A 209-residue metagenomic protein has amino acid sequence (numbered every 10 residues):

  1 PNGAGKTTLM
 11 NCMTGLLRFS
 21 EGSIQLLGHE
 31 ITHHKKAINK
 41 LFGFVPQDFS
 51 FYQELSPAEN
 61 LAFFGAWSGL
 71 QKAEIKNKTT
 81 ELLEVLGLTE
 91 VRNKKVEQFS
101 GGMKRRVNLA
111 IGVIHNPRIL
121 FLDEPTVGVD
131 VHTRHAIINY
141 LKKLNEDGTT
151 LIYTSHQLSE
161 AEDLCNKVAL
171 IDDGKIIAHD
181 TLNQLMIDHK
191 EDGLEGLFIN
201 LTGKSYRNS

Functional and structural regions predicted by a protein language model:
T14: Helix-to-loop junction immediately C-terminal to a conserved catalytic motif
G22-H33, A37-I38: Conserved ABC transporter NBD signature motif
A62, A66, A73-V91: Conserved ABC ATPase "signature" region
K95-F99: Conserved ABC ATPase signature
L120-E124: Catalytic Walker B motif of ABC-type/P-loop ATPase nucleotide-binding domains
H179-D180: ABC ATPase "signature
